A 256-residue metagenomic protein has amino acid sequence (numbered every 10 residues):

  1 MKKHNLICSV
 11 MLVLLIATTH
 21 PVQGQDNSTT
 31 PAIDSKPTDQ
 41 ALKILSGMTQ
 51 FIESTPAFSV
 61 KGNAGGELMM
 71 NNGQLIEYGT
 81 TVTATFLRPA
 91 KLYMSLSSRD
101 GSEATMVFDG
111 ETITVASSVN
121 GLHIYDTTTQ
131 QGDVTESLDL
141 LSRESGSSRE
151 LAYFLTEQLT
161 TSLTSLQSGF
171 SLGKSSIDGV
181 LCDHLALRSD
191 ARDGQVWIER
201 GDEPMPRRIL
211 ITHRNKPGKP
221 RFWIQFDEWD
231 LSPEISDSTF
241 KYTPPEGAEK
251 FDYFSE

Functional and structural regions predicted by a protein language model:
M1-S9: Bacterial N-terminal signal peptides that target proteins for export
C8-T18: Bacterial N-terminal signal peptides
V22-G24: Boundary at the C-terminal end of the N-terminal hydrophobic targeting segment
T29, K36, A41-L122: N-terminal mature ectodomain segment of secretory-pathway/periplasmic proteins
T29-I44, S117-L181, T243-E249, Y253-E256: Flexible, processing/modification-adjacent segments and terminal tails in exported/periplasmic/extracellular proteins
D39, N63, T114, T164-S255: Gly/Pro-enriched, hydrophobic low-complexity segments that function as extracytoplasmic propeptides/linkers
G79-T83, T105, Y125, Q195 (+1 more regions): Well-ordered beta-strand positions in beta-sheet-rich domains
S97-D100, S117-L122, T128-T129, R188-A191 (+1 more regions): Secondary-structure transition/turn motif
